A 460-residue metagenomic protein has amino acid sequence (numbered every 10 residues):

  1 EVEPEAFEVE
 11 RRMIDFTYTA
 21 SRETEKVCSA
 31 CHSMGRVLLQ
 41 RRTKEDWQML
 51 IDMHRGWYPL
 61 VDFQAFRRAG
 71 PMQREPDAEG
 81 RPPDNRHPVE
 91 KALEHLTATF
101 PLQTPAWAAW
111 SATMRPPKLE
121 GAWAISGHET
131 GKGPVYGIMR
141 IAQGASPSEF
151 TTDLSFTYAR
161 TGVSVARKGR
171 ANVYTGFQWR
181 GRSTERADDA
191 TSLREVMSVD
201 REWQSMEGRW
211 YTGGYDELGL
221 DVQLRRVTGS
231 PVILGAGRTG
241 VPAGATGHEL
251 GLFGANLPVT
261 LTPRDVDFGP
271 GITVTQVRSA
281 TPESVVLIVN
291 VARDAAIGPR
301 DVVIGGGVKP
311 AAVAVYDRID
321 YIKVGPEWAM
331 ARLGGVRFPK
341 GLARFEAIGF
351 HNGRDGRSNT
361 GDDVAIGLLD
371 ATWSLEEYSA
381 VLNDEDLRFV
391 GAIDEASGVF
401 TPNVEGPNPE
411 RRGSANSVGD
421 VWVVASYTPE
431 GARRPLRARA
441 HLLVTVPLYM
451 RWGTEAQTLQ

Functional and structural regions predicted by a protein language model:
T24-R36: The canonical Cys-X-X-Cys-His
S33-P59: Gly/Gly-Pro-rich "capping" loops immediately C-terminal to redox-active cysteine motifs in periplasmic/lumenal
W57-L60, Q64-W110, A425: C-terminal capping alpha-helices of c-type cytochrome domains
T113, P117-E202, E207-L218: Central antiparallel beta-sheet cores of small beta-barrel/beta-sandwich binding domains
L193-V196, R201-G235, A438-V444, L448: Edge beta-strand at a domain terminus
R225-D265, T281, G307-T360, Y449 (+1 more regions): Beta-strand/beta-sandwich contexts
G244-G306, I366-A371, E376-L382, L387-V390 (+1 more regions): Immunoglobulin-like IPT/TIG beta-sandwich domains and homologous Ig-like subdomains
A295-G306, P407-R433: A short beta-strand micro-motif common to beta-rich folds, especially ectodomain repeats
